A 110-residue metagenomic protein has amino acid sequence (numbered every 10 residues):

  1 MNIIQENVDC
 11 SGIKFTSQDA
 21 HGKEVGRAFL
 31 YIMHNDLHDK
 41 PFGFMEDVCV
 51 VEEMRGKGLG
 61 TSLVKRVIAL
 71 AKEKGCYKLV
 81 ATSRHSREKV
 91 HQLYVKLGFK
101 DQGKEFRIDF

Functional and structural regions predicted by a protein language model:
M1-D39: Acetyl-CoA-dependent GNAT
G26-A28, G43, V48, L97: Conserved GNAT-family N-acetyltransferase fold
N35-M45, Q102: A conserved beta-turn-beta hairpin within the catalytic core of GNAT-like acetyltransferases that forms part
V48-V50, S83: Hydrophobic adenine-recognition pocket in adenosine-nucleotide-binding enzymes
V50, G56-A69, K96: Conserved acetyl-CoA-binding loop-helix of GNAT-fold acetyltransferases
T61, H85-G103: Conserved active-site alpha-helix within GNAT-family acetyltransferase domains
A71-S83: Conserved GNAT acetyl-CoA-binding A-motif
R107-F110: Short beta-strand-to-coil "C-cap" segments at the C-terminal boundary of structured domains/repeats, marking
